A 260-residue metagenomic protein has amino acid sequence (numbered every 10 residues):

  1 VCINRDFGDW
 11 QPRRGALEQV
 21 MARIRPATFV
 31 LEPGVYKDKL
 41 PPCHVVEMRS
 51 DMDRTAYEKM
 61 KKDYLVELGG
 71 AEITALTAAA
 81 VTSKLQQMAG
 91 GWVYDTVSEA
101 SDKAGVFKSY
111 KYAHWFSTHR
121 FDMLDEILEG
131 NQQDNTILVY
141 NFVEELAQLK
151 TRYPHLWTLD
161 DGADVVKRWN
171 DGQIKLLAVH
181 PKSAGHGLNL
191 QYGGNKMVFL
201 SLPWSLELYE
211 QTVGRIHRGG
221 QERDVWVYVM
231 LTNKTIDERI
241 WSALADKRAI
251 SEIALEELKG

Functional and structural regions predicted by a protein language model:
V1-H119, D125-D134, V227, L244-D246: Inter-lobe coupling linker of SF2 helicases/translocases
C2-I3, F29, D53-R54, M88-Y94 (+5 more regions): Short, solvent-exposed loop/turn segments at secondary-structure junctions
N135, H155-L156: Residues that mark the start of a beta-strand
N135-F142: Conserved RecA-like ASCE P-loop NTPase motor core of nucleic-acid helicases/translocases
L146, L156-K247: Conserved RecA-like P-loop NTPase helicase motor core
Q148-T151: Short amphipathic alpha-helical segment within the helicase RecA-like ATPase core that mediates nucleic-acid
L255-G260: Long, largely alpha-helical accessory region at the distal end of helicase-like NTP-driven motors
